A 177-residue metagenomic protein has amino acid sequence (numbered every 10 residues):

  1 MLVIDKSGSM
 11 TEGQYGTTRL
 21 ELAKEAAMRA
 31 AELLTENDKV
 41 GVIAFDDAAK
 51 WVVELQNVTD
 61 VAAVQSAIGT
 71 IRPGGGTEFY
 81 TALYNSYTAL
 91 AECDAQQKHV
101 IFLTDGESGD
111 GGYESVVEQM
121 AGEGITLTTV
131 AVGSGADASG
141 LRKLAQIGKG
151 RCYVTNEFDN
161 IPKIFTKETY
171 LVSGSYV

Functional and structural regions predicted by a protein language model:
M1-Y176: Exposed acidic/Ser/Thr-rich ligand/metal-binding surfaces
